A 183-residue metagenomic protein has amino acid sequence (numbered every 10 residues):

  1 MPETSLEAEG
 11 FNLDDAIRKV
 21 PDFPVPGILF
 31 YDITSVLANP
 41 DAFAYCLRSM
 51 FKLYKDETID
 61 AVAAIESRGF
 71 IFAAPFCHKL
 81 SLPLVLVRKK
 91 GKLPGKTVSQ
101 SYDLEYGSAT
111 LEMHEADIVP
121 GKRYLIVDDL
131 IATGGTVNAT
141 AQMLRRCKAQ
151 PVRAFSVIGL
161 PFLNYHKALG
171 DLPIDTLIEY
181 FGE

Functional and structural regions predicted by a protein language model:
M1-T58: Active-site-facing substrate-recognition patch
P2-E9, D15, N138-E183: PRPP-dependent phosphoribosyltransferase catalytic core
G27, V62, A154: Residue-level signature of catalytic and energy-coupling elements of molecular machines, predominantly ATP/GTP-dependent
I59-E66: Short glycine-rich phosphate-binding loop at a beta-alpha junction
A64, I126-V127: Generic enzyme active-site microenvironment
I71-L80, A139-A141: Short Gly/Thr/Asp-enriched flexible loops that form oxyanion-binding sites at enzyme active sites
L82-Y124: Short, glycine/charge-rich flexible loops or terminal/linker lids adjacent to PRPP-binding catalytic cores
D129, G134: Conserved G/P- and acidic residue-centered "switch" motifs that form tight phosphate/ATP-binding loops in soluble
